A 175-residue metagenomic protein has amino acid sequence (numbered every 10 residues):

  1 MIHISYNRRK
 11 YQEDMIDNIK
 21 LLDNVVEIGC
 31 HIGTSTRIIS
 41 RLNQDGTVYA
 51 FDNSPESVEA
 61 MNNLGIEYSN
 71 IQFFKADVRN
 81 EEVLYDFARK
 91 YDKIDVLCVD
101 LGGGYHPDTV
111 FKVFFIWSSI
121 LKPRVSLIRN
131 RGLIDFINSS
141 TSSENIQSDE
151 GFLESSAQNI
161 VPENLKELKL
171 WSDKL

Functional and structural regions predicted by a protein language model:
M1-L22: S-adenosyl-L-methionine
L22-H31: Conserved class I S-adenosyl-L-methionine
G33-R37: Glycine-rich SAM-binding Motif I of class I
S54: Conserved SAM/SAH-binding beta-strand->alpha-helix loop
M61-N62: Conserved SAM-binding loop
Y68-R79: Conserved SAM-binding strand-loop segment of SAM-dependent methyltransferases
E81-D92: Short amphipathic alpha-helix with an adjacent loop that forms part of the alpha/beta core around
G103-L175: C-terminal substrate-binding/active-site "lid" region of AdoMet-derived donor-dependent transferases
